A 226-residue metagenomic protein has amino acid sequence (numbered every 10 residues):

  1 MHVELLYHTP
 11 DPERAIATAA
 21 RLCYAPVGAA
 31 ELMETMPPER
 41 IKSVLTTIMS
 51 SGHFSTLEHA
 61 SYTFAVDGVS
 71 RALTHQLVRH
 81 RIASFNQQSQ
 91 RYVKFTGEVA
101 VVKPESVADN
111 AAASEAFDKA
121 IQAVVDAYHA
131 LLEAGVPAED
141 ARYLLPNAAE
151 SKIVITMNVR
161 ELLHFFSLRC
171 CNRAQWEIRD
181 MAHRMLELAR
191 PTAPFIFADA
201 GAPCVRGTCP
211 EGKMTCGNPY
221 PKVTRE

Functional and structural regions predicted by a protein language model:
M1-E226: Family-specific signature for flavin-dependent thymidylate synthase
